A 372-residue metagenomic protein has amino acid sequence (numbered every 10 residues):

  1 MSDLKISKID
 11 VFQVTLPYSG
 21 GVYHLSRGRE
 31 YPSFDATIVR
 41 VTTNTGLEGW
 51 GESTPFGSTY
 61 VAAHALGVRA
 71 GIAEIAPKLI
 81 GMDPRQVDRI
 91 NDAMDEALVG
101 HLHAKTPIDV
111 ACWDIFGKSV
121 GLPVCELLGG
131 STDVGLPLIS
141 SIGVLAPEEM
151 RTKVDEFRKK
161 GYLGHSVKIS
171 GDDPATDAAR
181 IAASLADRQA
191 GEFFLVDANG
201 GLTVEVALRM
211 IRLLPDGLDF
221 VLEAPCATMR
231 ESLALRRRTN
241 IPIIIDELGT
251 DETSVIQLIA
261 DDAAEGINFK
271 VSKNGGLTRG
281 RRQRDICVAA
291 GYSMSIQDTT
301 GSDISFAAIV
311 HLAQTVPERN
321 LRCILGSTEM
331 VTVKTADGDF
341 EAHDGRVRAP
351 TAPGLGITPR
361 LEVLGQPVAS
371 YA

Functional and structural regions predicted by a protein language model:
M1-W50, T54-T59, T328-V333: Structured beta-strand/loop patches that form or line metal/cofactor-binding pockets in enzymes
D3, K8, T42-S119: Metal- or metallocofactor-binding catalytic centers and their adjacent structured scaffolds across diverse enzyme
I6, G46, I75, I108 (+8 more regions): Conserved, mostly hydrophobic/aromatic
R27-P32, V99-G100, P353: Short Gly/Pro-enriched turn/cap motifs at secondary-structure boundaries
G51, L136-I142, H165-V167, F194-A198 (+5 more regions): Hydrophobic faces of well-ordered beta-strands that scaffold small-molecule active sites in alpha/beta enzyme cores
A104-G143, G301: Glycine-rich, aromatic-flanked loop segments that form ligand/cofactor-binding clefts across common enzyme folds
E126-T239: Metal-dependent enolase-superfamily TIM-barrel catalytic cores that perform enediolate-based chemistry
L218, A227-P242, T250-R346, P350: Shared catalytic-loop signature of beta/alpha-barrel
